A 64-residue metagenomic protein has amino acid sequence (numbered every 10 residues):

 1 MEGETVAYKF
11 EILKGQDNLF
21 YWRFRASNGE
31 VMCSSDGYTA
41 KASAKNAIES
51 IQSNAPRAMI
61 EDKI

Functional and structural regions predicted by a protein language model:
M1-T5: Short, Lys/Arg-enriched N-terminal segments with co-localized hydrophobic residues within the first ~10-30 amino acids
V6-K9, P56-A58: Generic structural motif recognizing short loop/turn segments at the entrances and edges of beta-strands
Y8-Y38, S43-I51: A structural feature that tracks compact, well-ordered secondary-structure segments with a strong bias toward
S50-E61: Short arginine-rich
